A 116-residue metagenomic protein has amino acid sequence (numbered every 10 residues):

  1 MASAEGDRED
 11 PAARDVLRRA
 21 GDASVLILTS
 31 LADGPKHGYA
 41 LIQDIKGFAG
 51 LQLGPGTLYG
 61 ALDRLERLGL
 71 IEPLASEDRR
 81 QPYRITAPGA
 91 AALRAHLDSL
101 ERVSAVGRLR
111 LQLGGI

Functional and structural regions predicted by a protein language model:
S3, R8, R94-I116: Amphipathic alpha-helical dimerization/coiled-coil segments that flank or bridge DNA-binding/regulatory modules
R14-T57, E77: N-terminal helix-turn-helix DNA-binding core of bacterial DNA-binding proteins
S30-D33, L74, A92, S99: Histidine kinase transmitter module recognition
D33-H37, R64, G89: Short, charged/polar surface micro-motifs in flexible loops or helix N-caps
L41, L65, L100: Alpha-helical transition-metal enzyme core signature, strongest for iron centers
L58-G60, R64-L65: Basic amphipathic alpha-helical segments that dock to polyanions
E66-E77, R84: Beta-hairpin "wing" of winged helix-turn-helix
D78-L97: Basic, amphipathic "hinge/linker" alpha-helix immediately C-terminal to the N-terminal HTH DNA-binding motif
